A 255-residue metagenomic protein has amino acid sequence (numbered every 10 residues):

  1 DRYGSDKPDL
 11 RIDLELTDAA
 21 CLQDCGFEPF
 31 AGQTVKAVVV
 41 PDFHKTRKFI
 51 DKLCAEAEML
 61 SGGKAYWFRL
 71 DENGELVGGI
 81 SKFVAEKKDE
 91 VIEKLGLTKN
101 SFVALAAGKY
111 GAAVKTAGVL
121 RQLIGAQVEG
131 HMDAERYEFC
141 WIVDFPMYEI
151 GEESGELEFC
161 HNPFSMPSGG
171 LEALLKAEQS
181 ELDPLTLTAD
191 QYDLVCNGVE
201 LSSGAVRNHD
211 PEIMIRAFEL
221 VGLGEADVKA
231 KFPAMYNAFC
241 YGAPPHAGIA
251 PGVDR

Functional and structural regions predicted by a protein language model:
D1-R255: Structured aminoacyl-transfer and RNA-binding surfaces used for tRNA recognition/handling in the translation apparatus
